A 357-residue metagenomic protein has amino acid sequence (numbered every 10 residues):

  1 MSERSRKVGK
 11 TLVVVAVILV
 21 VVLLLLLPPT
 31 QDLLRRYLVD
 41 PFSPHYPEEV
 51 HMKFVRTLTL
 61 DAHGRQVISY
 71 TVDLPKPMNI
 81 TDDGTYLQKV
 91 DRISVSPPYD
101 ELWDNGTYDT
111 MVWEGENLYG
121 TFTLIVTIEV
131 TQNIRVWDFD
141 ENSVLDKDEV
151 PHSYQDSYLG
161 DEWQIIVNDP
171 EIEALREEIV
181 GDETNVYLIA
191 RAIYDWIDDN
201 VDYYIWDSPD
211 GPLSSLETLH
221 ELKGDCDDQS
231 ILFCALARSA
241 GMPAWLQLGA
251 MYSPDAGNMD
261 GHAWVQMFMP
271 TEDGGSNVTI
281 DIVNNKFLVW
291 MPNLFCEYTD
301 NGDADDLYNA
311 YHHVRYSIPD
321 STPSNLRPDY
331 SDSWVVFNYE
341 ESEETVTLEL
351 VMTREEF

Functional and structural regions predicted by a protein language model:
M1-V8: N-terminal Lys/Arg-rich, disordered targeting/topogenic segments
V8-L38, E149-N168: An N-terminal domain-start capping segment
T11-V15, L23-V136: Intrinsically disordered, low-complexity N-terminal segments that are enriched in acidic
Q66, D202-D207, G241-A244: Surface-exposed helix-capping loop/turn segments at secondary-structure junctions
K76-M78, I128-Q132, S143, L248-A250 (+1 more regions): A mature extracytoplasmic/lumenal domain signature
Q88-I93, D140-S153, D281-N285: Short intrinsically disordered coil segments
V130-G224, L232, H312-F357: Secondary-structure boundary elements
D228-P323: Hydrophobic/aromatic-rich core segments of domains that either
